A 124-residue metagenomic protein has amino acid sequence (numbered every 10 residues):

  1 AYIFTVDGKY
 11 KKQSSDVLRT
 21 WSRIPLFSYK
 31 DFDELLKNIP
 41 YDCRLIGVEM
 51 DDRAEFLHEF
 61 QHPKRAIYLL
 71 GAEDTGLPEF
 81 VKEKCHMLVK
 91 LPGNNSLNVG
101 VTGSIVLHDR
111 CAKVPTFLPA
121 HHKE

Functional and structural regions predicted by a protein language model:
A1-M50, C111-A112: RNA substrate-binding interface of SAM-dependent RNA methyltransferases
K12-R19, H58-F60, V101-T102: Short secondary-structure transition/capping segments
P25-F27, E49, I67-G71, K90-G93 (+1 more regions): Short, surface-exposed linear patches
F32-L36, R53-E55, S96-N98: A short acidic, often aromatic-flanked loop/helix-cap motif at beta-alpha or helix-coil junctions that lines enzyme
L45, L69, T102: Conserved RecA-like P-loop NTPase ATPase core
D51-L91: Active-site/ligand-binding-proximal alpha/beta "capping" segment
E79-K123: Structured adenosyl-cofactor binding patch, chiefly the S-adenosyl-L-methionine
